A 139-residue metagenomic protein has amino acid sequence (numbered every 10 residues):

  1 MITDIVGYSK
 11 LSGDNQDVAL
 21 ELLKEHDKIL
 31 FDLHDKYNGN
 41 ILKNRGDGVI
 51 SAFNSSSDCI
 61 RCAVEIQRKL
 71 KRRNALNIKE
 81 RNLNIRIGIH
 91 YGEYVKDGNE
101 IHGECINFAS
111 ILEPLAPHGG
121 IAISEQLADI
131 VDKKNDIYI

Functional and structural regions predicted by a protein language model:
M1-C62, K69: Catalytic NTP-binding/metal-coordinating core of nucleotidyl cyclase/transferase enzymes
K28-F31, I50-I139: Catalytic beta-strand-to-alpha-helix segment of the class III nucleotidyl cyclase homology domain
